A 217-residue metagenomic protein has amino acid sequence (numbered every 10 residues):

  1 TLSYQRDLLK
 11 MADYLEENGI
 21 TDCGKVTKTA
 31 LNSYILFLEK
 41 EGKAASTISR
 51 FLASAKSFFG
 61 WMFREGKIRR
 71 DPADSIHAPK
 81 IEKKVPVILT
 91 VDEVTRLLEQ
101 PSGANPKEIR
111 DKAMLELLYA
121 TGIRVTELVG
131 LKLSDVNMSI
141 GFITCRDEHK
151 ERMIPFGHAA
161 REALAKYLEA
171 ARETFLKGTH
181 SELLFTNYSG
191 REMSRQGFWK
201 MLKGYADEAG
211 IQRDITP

Functional and structural regions predicted by a protein language model:
T1-P217: Conserved catalytic core of the tyrosine transesterase superfamily
